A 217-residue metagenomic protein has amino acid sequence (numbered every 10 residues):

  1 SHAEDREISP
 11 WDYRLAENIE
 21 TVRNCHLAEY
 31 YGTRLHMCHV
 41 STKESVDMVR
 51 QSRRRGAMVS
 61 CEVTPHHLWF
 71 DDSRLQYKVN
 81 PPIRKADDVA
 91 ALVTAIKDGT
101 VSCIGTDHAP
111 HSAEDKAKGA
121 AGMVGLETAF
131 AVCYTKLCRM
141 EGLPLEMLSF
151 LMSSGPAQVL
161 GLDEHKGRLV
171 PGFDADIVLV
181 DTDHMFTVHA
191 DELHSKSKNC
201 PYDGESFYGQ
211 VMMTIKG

Functional and structural regions predicted by a protein language model:
S1-I104: Histidine/acidic residue-rich metal-binding segments in metalloenzymes
L15-G32, Y77, A95-D98, S102-I104 (+1 more regions): His/Asp/Glu-enriched, well-ordered alpha-helical/loop segment that forms or immediately abuts the divalent-metal
S45-V46, W69, S112-E114, T187-V188: Glycine/Thr-rich phosphate-binding loops of Rossmann-like dinucleotide-binding domains
V49-R50, K116-A117, D191-E192: Short amphipathic alpha-helical segments
V63, R74, K78, K118 (+5 more regions): Residue-level signal for pocket-adjacent positions within structured domains
P82-I83, L169, Y202-S206: Short Gly/Pro-enriched turn/cap motifs at secondary-structure boundaries
R84, G125-A129, H194: Short acidic-hydrophobic sequence patches enriched in Asp/Glu that either
D174-G217: C-terminal cap of metal-dependent C-N hydrolases
